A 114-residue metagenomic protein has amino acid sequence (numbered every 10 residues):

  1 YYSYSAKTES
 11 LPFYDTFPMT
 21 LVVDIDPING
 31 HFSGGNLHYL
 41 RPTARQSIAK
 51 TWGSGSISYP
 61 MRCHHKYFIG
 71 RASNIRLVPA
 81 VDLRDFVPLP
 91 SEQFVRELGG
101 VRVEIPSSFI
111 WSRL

Functional and structural regions predicted by a protein language model:
Y1-P12: Short coil-to-beta transition motif at edge beta-strands of beta-rich domains
S10-K50: Basic/aromatic-rich interaction segments and small domains that mediate binding to polyanionic partners
Y39-L114: Intrinsically disordered, low-complexity, charged/polar segments
